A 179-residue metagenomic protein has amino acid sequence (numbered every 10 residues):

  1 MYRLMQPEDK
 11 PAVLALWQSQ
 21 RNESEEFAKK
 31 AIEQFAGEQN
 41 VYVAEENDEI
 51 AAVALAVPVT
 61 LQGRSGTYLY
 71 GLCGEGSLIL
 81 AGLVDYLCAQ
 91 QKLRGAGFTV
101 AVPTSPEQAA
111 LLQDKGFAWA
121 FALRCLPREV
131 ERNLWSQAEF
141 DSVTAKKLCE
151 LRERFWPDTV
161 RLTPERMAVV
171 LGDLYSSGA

Functional and structural regions predicted by a protein language model:
M1-R3: Extreme N-terminal starter segment of soluble prokaryotic enzymes
Q6-E49, D114-A179: Amide-forming acyltransferase catalytic core, primarily the GNAT-like/NAT-type and related acyltransferase folds
A36, A54-R64: An N-terminal, globular interaction/scaffold subdomain
D48-A54, T67: Glycine-rich phosphate/pyrophosphate-binding loop shared by adenosine-nucleotide-utilizing enzymes
R64-G76: Conserved acetyl-CoA binding element of GNAT-fold acetyltransferases
G76-Q91: Conserved acetyl-CoA-binding loop-helix of GNAT-fold acetyltransferases
Q91-T104: Conserved GNAT acetyl-CoA-binding A-motif
